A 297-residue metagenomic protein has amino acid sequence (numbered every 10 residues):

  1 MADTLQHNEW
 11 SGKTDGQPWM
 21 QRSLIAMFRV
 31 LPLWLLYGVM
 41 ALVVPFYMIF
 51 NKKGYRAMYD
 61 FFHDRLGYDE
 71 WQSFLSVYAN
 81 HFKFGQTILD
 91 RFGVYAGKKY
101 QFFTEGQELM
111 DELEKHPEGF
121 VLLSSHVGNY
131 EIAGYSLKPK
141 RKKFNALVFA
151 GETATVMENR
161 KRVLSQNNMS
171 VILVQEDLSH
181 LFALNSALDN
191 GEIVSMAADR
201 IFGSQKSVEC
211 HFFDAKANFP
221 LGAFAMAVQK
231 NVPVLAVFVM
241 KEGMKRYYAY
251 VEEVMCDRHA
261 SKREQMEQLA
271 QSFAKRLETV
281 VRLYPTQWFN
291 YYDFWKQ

Functional and structural regions predicted by a protein language model:
A2, F50, E114-K115, P139 (+2 more regions): Non-catalytic C-terminal accessory region of glycerolipid acyltransferases and related lyso-lipid remodeling enzymes
A2-S124, M157, K161, N168: Membrane-anchoring hydrophobic helices of lipid-metabolizing enzymes
Q21, G67, Y135-K138, A217: Hydrophobic alpha-helical transmembrane segments
W71-Q72, S76-A79, E118-E176, N190 (+1 more regions): Catalytic core of membrane glycerolipid acyltransferases/transacylases, capturing the structured, soluble-facing
A96-F102, S170-Q175, F213-D214, H259: Short, flexible loop segments at the rims of nucleotide/cofactor-binding pockets, characterized by
F102-F103, V127, T153, V174-D177 (+2 more regions): A conditional alpha-helix N-cap/helix-loop micro-motif detector
E105, L147-F149, V174, E252-V254 (+1 more regions): Conserved beta-strand termini and adjacent loop/short-helix elements that scaffold enzyme active sites in alpha/beta
M110-D111, G134, R160-K161, L184-N185 (+1 more regions): Short amphipathic alpha-helical segments and helix-helix/interface helices
